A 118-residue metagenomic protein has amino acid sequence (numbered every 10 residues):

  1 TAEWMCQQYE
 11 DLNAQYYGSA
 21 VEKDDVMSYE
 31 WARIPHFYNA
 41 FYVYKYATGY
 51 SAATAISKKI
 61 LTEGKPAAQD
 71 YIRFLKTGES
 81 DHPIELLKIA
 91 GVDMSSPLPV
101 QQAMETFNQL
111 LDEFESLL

Functional and structural regions predicted by a protein language model:
T1-L118: C-terminal, non-catalytic "cap/extension" segments appended to globular domains
